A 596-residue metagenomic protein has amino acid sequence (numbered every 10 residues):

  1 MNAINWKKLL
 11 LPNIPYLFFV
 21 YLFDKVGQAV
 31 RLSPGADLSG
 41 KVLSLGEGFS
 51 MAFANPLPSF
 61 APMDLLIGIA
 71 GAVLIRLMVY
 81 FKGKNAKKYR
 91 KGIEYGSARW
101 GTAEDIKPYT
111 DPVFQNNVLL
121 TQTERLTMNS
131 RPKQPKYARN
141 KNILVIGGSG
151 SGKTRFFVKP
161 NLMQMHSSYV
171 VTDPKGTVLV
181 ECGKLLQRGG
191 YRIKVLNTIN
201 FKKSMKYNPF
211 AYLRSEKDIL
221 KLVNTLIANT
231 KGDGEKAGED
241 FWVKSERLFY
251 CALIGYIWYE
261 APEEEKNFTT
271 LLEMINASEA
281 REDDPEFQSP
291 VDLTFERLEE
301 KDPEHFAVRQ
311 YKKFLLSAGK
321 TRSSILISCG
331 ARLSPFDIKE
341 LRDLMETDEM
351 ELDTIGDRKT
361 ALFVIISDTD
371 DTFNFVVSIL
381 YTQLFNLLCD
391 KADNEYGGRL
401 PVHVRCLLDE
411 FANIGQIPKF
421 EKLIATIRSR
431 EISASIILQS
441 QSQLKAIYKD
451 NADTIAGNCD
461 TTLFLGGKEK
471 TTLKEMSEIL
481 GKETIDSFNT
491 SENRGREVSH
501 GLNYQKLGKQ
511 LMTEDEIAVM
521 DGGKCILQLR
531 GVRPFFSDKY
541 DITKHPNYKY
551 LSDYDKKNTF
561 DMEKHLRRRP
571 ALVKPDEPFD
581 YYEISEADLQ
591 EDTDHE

Functional and structural regions predicted by a protein language model:
M1-S151, R155-V158, K482, N493 (+2 more regions): Basic- and hydrophobic-enriched, low-structure N-terminal and domain-boundary segments that flank ATP-binding catalytic
K25, R139-I432, I447, G457 (+3 more regions): P-loop NTPase motor domains
A98, R125, N129, K141-N142 (+6 more regions): General secondary-structure edge motif
K107-Y109, F114, F375, F411 (+1 more regions): A short glycine-/small-residue-rich loop at the edge of a beta-strand within enzyme catalytic domains
V113-L120, F375-Q383, M476: Conserved long hydrophobic alpha-helices within structured protein cores
L126-P132, K231-F241, D486-Q505: Low-complexity, polar-biased intrinsically disordered regions enriched in Pro/Ser/Thr/Gly
M128, K153-T154, V223, D337 (+3 more regions): Short secondary-structure boundary micro-motifs
I424-I526: Conserved ATP-driven motor cores of ASCE-family P-loop NTPases powering translocation/secretion/packaging/pilus
